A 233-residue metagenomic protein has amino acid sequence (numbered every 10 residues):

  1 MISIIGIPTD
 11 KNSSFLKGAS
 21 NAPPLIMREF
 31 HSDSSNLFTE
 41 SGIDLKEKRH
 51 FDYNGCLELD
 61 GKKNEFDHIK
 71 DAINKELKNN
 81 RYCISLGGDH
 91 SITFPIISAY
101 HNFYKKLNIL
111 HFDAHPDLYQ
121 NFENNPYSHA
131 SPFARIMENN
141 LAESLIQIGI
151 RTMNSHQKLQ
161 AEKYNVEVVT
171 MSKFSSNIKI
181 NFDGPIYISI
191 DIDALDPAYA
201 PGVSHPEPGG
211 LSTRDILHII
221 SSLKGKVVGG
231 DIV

Functional and structural regions predicted by a protein language model:
I2-V233: Conserved alpha-helical scaffold segments that buttress catalytic/binding sites
